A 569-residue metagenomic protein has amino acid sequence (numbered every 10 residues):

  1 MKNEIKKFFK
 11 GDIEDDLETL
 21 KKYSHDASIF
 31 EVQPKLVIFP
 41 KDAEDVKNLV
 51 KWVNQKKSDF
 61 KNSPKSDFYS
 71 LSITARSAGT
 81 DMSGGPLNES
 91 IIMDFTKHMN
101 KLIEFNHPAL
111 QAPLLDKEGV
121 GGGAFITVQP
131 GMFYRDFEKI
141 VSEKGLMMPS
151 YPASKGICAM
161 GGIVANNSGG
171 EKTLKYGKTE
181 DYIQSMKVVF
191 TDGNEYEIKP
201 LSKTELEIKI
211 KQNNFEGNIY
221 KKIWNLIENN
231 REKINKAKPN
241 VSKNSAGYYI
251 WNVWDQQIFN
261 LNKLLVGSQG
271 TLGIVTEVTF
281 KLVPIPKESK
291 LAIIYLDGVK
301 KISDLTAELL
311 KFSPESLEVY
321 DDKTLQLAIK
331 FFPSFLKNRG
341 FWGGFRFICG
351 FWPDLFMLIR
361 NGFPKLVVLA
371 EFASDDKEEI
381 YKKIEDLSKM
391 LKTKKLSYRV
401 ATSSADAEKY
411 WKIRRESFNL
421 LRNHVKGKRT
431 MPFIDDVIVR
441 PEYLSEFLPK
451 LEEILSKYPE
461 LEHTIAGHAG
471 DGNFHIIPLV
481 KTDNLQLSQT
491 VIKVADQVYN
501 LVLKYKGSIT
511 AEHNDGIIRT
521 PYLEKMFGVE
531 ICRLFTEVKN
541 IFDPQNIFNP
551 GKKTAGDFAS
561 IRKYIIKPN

Functional and structural regions predicted by a protein language model:
M1-N54, D59-K61, A78-H107, Y176 (+7 more regions): N-terminal flexible segment immediately upstream of the FAD-binding catalytic core in FAD-dependent oxidoreductases
I5, I29-I73, P86, I91 (+6 more regions): N-terminal glycine-rich flavin-associated loop
I13-L17, I38-P40, S72-S77, G84 (+16 more regions): General beta-strand structural signal in soluble alpha/beta enzymes
S28, A165, T173-Y176, I183-I413 (+3 more regions): C-terminal substrate-binding/cap subdomain adjacent to the FAD-binding core in PCMH-type and related FAD-linked
I73-A75, M82-S83, F137, I302 (+4 more regions): Extended, hydrophobic alpha-helical segments in both membrane/secreted and soluble proteins
G79-M82, I163-K172, I258-L282, G467-N473 (+3 more regions): Conserved phosphate/anionic-ligand binding catalytic regions in large, soluble enzymes, centered on
W352, V529-N569: Intrinsic disorder at enzyme termini
K392-S403, V498-N514, P544-I547: Flexible helix-coil linker/hinge segments at domain or subdomain boundaries
